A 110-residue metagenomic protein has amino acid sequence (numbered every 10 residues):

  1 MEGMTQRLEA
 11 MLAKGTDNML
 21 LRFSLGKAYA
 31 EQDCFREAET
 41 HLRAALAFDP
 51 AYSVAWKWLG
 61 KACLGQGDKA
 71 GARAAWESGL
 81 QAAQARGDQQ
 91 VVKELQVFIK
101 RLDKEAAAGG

Functional and structural regions predicted by a protein language model:
M11, A44-A45, G79: Canonical positions in the second alpha-helix
K14, F48, G65, A82-R86: Structural marker of alpha-solenoid helical repeat scaffolds
